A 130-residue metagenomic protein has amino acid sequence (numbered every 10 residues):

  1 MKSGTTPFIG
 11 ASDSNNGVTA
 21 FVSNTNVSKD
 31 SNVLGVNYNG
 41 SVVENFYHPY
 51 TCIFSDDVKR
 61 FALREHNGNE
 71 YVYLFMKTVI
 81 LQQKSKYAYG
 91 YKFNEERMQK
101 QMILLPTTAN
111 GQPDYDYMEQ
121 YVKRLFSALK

Functional and structural regions predicted by a protein language model:
M1-T19, T25: DNA target-recognition patches
T6-I9, V58, V72-I80, M118 (+1 more regions): Short, structured motif recognition centered on aromatic/hydrophobic residues
A11, N26, V42, H66-N69 (+4 more regions): A conserved ligand/cofactor-binding region detector
A20-K77: A short beta-sheet element
Y47-P49, K86-Y91: Catalytic micro-motifs at enzyme active sites that drive phosphoryl/nucleotidyl and oxygen chemistry
C52-K59, G90-A109: A short glycine-rich beta-alpha junction/loop motif
F61, H66, Q83-S85, Y89: Compact, glycine/acidic-enriched structural inserts
R97-K130: Amphipathic alpha-helical coiled-coil/heptad-repeat segments
